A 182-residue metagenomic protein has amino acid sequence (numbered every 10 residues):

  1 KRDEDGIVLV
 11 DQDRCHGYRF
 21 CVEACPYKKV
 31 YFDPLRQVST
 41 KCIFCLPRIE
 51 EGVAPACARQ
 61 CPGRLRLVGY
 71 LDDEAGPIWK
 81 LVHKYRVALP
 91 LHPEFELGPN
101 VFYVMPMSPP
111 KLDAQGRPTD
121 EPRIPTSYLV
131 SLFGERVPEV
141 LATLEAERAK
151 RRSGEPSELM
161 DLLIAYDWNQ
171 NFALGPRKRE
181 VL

Functional and structural regions predicted by a protein language model:
K1-R59, L71-D73: Ferredoxin-like iron-sulfur electron-transfer modules
A56-L182: Long, compositionally biased charged/polar accessory segments in the mid-to-C-terminal portions of proteins
